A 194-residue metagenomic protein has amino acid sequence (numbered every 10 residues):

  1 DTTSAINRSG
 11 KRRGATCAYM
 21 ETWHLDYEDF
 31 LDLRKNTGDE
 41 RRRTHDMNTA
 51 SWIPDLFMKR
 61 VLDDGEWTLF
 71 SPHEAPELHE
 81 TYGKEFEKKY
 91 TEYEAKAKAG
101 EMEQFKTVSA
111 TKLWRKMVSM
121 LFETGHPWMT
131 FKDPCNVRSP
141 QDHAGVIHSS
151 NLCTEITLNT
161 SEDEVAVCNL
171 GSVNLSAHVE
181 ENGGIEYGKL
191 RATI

Functional and structural regions predicted by a protein language model:
D1-E186: Active-site cavity-forming subdomains of large catalytic enzyme subunits
L190-I194: Short, intrinsically disordered, charge-balanced linker/junction segments flanking boundaries in proteins
